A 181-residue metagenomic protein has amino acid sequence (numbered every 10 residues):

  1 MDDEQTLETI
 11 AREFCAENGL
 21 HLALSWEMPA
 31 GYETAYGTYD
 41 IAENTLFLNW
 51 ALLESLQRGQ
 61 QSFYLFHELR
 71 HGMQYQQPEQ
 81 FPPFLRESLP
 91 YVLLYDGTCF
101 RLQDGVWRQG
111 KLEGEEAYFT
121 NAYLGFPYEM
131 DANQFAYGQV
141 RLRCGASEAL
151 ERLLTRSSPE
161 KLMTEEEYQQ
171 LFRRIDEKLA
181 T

Functional and structural regions predicted by a protein language model:
M1-Q5, Y137-V140: A short, highly charged nucleic-acid-interacting micro-segment common to nuclease and nuclease-linked defense proteins
D2-H21: Zn2+-dependent metallopeptidase catalytic core
D3, L7, S62, L124 (+1 more regions): Hydrophobic (often cysteine-bearing) scaffold residues that line and stabilize catalytic clefts of nucleotide/cofactor
E17, S25-F47, L52-G59: Catalytic zinc-binding patch centered on the HExxH motif and its immediate surroundings that defines zinc-dependent
H21, E79-Q80, A146-L150: Short, polar/charged, Gly/Pro-enriched helix-capping and turn/loop motifs at alpha-helix termini and inter-helix linkers
Q57-M73: Short alpha-helix carrying the canonical HExxH Zn2+-binding catalytic motif
L69-E87: Catalytic Zn2+-binding segment of zinc metalloproteases
R86-T181: Metalloprotease/metallohydrolase-associated module, dominated by Zn2+-dependent proteases
